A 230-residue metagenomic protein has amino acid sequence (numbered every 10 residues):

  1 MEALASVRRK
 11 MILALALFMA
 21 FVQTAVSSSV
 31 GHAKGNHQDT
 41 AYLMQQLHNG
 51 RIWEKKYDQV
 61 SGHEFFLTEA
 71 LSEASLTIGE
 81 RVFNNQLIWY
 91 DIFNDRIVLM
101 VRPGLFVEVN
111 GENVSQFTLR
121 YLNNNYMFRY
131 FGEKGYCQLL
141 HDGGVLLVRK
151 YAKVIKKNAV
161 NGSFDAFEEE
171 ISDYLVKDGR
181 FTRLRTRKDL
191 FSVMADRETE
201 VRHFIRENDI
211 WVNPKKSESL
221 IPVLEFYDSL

Functional and structural regions predicted by a protein language model:
M1-E2, V223: Intrinsically disordered, low-complexity regions enriched in Ser/Pro/Gly/Gln/His and often acidic
E2-A5, R9-I12, V22-V82: General N-terminal leader/first-domain-start detector
S6-R8, M127, L147-V148, A195: Intrinsically disordered, low-complexity sequence elements enriched in Ser/Thr/Gly/Pro
K55-D58, F65-K188: Aromatic-patch recognition
F164-L230: Mixed-charge (acidic/basic) macromolecular-recognition segments
